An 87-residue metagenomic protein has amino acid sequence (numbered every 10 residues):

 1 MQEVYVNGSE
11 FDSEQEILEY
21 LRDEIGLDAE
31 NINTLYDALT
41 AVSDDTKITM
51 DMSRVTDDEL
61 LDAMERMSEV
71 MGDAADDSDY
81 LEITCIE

Functional and structural regions predicted by a protein language model:
M1-E30, A38-E87: N-terminal intrinsically disordered, low-complexity segments enriched in P/E/S/T
